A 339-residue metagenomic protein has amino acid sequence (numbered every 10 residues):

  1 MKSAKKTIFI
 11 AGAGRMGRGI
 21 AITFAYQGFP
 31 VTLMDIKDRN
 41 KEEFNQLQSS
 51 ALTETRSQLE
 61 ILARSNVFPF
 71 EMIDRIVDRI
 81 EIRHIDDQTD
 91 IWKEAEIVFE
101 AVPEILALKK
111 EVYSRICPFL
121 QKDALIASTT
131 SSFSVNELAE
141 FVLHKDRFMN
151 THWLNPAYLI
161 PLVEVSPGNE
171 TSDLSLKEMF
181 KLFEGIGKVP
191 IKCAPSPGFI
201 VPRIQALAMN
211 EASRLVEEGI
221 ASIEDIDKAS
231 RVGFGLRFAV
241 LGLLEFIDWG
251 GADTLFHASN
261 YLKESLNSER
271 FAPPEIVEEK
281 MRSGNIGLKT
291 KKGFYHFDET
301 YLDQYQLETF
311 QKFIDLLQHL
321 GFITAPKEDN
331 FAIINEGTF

Functional and structural regions predicted by a protein language model:
M1-Q58, F119: NAD(P)+-binding Rossmann beta1-loop-alpha1 motif at the extreme N-terminus of oxidoreductases
K2-K6, Q27, K188-P195, E218 (+1 more regions): NAD(P)-dependent Rossmann-like dehydrogenase/reductase catalytic/cofactor-binding core
V31, V98, I126-A127, F148: Hydrophobic/aromatic residues located in beta-strands of well-ordered beta-sheets within soluble catalytic
I36, P161-L162, A208-A212, H257-L262: A general alpha-helix detector
I36-S50, I61-L125, F133: Rossmann-like NAD(P)-binding element
A127-P195, F199-R203: Rossmann-fold dinucleotide-binding core
